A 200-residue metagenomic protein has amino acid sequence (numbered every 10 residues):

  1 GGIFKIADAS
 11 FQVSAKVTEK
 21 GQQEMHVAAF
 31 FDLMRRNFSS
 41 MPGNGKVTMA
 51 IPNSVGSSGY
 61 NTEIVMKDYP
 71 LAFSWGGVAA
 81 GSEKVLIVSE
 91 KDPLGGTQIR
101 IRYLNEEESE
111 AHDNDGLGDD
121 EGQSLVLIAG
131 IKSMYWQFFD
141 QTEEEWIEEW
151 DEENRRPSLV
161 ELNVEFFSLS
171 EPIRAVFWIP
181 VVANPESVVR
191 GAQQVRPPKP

Functional and structural regions predicted by a protein language model:
G2-E110: Extracytoplasmic beta-strand-rich oligomerization domains located immediately C-terminal to a leader/signal peptide
A9, K91-L94, E121-V126, E165-F167: Solvent-exposed, well-ordered amphipathic alpha-helical segments that flank/support binding or catalytic loops
A9-K16, Y69, D113-G116, L125 (+2 more regions): Generic, low-specificity signal for short hydrophobic/alpha-helical stretches with a mild N-terminal bias, encompassing
A15-E19, Q23, A50-N53, G76-V78 (+5 more regions): Generic alpha-helix signal with a bias toward terminal, lower-confidence helices and secondary-structure junctions
N44-V78, L86-I87, G118-S133, Q137-R155 (+1 more regions): Low-complexity, Gly/Pro-rich coil/beta segments used as flexible assembly/activation regions
L104-G122: Acidic Ser/Thr/Pro-rich low-complexity disordered segments that often serve as glycosylated linkers/stalks around
I128-P200: Short linear sequence signals and composition-biased patches located at protein termini or domain-edge surfaces
